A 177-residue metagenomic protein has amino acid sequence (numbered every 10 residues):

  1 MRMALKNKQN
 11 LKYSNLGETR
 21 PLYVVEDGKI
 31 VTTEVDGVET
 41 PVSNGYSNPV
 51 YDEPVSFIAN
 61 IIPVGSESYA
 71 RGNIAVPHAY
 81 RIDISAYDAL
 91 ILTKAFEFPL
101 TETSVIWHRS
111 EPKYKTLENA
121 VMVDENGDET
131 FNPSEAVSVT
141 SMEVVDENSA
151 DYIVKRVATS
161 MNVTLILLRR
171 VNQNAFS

Functional and structural regions predicted by a protein language model:
M1-E53, F57: Active-site-proximal polar cores
R2, G37-S177: Short, conserved turn/kink motifs that form compact alpha/beta structural patches or helix kinks used as
